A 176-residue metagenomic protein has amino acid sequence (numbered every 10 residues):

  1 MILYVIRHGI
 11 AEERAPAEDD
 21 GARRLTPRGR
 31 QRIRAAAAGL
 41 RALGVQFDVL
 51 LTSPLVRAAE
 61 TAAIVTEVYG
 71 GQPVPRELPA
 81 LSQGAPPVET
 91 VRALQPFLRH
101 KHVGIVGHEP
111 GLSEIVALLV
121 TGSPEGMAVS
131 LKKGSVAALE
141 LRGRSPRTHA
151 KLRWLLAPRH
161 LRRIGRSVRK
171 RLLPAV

Functional and structural regions predicted by a protein language model:
I2-A85, R92, L131, S167-V176: Active-site-proximal alpha-helix that buttresses catalytic centers in soluble enzyme cores
L3, R99-G107: Generic beta-sheet signal
L43-V45, P96-K101: Glycine-rich phosphate-binding loop signature in dinucleotide/nucleotide-binding domains
S123-K151, L155-P158: Domain-level recognition of soluble alpha/beta enzyme cores, biased toward histidine phosphatases/phosphomutases
T148, L152-V176: Charged phosphate-binding loop/patch that engages nucleotide di/tri-phosphates or the phosphate backbone of nucleic
